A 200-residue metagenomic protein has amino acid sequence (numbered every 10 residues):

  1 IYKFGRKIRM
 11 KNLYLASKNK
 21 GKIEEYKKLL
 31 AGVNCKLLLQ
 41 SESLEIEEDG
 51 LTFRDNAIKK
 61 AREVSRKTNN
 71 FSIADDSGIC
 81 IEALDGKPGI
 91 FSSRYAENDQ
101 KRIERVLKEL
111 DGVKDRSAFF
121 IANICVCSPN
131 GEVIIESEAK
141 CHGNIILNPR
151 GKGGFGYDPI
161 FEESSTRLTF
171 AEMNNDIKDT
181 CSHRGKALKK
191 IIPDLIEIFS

Functional and structural regions predicted by a protein language model:
I1-R9: Short, Lys/Arg-enriched N-terminal segments with co-localized hydrophobic residues within the first ~10-30 amino acids
K11-Y14, G21-S200: Anionic-ligand binding patches
